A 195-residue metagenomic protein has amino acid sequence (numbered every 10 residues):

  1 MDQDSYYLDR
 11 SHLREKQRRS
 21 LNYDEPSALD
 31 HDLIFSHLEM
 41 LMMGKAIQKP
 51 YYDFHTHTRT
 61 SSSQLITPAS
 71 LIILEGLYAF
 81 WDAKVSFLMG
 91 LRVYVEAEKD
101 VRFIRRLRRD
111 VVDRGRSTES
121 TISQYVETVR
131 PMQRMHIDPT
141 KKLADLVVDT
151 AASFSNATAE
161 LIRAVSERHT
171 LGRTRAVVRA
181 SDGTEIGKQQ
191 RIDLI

Functional and structural regions predicted by a protein language model:
M1-D2, R10, R14, D24 (+2 more regions): Hydrophobic N-terminal alpha-helices or hydrophobic patches in metabolic proteins across all domains of life
D4, G90, D145: Receiver (REC) domain switch/active-site residues of two-component response regulators
L8-T56, L71: Conserved nucleotide-sensing/catalytic segment adjacent to the nucleotide-binding pocket in NTP-handling enzymes
H37-G44, R108-D113, A164: Conserved AAA+ ATPase "sensor/coupling" helix adjacent to the nucleotide-binding pocket
Y51-R59, I72-L77, E127-P131: Short gly/ser/thr-rich secondary-structure transition/capping motifs
T60-R114: ATP-dependent NMP and nucleoside kinases share a basic, alpha-helical "lid"
T67, R108, R130-I195: NTP-dependent small-molecule kinase module
K84, Y94-V95, D100, R116-Q124 (+2 more regions): Anionic, Ser/Thr-rich low-complexity intrinsically disordered regions
